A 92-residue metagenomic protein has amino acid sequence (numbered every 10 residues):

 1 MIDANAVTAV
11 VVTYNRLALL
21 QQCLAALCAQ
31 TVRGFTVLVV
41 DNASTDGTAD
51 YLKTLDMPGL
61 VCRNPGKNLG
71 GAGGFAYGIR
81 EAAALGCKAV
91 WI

Functional and structural regions predicted by a protein language model:
A6-T8, T36: Cell-envelope/extracellular polymer assembly enzymes that use nucleotide-activated donors
V11-Q22, A43: Active-site beta-to-alpha loop of glycosyltransferases that engages the nucleotide-sugar donor
A18-Q21, D46, D50, G73: Residue-level preference for short helical/loop micro-motifs built around acidic side chains
A25-G34: Short, acidic, metal-binding catalytic loop of nucleotide-sugar glycosyltransferases
A26, D41-D50: A conserved acidic beta->alpha catalytic loop
F35-A43, R63-P65: Short beta-strand/loop segment that forms part of the nucleotide-sugar
P65-L85: Glycine-rich, basic loop-to-helix element that forms the pyrophosphate-binding segment of sugar-nucleotide handling
G86-I92: Short beta-strand-to-loop acidic/aromatic patch adjacent to the donor-nucleotide binding site
